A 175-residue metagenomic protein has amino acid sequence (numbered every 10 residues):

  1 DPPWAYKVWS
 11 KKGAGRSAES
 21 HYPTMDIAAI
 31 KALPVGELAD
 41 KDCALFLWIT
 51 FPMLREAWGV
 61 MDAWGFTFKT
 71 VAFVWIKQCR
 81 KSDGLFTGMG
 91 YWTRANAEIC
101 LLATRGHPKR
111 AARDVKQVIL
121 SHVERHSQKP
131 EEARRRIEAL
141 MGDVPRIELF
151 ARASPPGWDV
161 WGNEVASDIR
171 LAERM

Functional and structural regions predicted by a protein language model:
P2-M175: Class I S-adenosyl-L-methionine-dependent methyltransferase catalytic core
